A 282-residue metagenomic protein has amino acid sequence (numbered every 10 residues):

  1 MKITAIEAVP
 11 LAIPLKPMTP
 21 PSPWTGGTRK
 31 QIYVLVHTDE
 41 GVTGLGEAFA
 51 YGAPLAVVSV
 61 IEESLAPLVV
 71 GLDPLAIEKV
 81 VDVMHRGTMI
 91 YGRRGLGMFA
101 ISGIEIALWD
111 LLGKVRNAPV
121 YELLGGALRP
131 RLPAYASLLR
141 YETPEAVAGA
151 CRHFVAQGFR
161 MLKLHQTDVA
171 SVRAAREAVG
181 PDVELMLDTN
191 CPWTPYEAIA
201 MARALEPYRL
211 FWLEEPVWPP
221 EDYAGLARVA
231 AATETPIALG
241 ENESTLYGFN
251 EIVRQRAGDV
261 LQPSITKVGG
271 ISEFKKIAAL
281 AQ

Functional and structural regions predicted by a protein language model:
M1-E40, G44-L45, F49-A50: Structured beta-strand/loop patches that form or line metal/cofactor-binding pockets in enzymes
I3, G41, L65, I104 (+5 more regions): Conserved, mostly hydrophobic/aromatic
H37-V115: Metal- or metallocofactor-binding catalytic centers and their adjacent structured scaffolds across diverse enzyme
E40, Y91, V115-R140, A174-E184 (+1 more regions): N-terminal small/glycine-rich loop or linker at the start of catalytic domains across soluble metabolic enzymes
I77, V120-L123, W212-P219: Flexible, glycine/charged-enriched surface loops at secondary-structure junctions
R131-A146, T189-P195, A238: Active-site mouth loops of central-metabolism enzymes
H153-L162: Catalytic domains of carbohydrate-active enzymes, especially glycoside hydrolases
L164, V169-Q282: Catalytic core of soluble alpha/beta enzymes
